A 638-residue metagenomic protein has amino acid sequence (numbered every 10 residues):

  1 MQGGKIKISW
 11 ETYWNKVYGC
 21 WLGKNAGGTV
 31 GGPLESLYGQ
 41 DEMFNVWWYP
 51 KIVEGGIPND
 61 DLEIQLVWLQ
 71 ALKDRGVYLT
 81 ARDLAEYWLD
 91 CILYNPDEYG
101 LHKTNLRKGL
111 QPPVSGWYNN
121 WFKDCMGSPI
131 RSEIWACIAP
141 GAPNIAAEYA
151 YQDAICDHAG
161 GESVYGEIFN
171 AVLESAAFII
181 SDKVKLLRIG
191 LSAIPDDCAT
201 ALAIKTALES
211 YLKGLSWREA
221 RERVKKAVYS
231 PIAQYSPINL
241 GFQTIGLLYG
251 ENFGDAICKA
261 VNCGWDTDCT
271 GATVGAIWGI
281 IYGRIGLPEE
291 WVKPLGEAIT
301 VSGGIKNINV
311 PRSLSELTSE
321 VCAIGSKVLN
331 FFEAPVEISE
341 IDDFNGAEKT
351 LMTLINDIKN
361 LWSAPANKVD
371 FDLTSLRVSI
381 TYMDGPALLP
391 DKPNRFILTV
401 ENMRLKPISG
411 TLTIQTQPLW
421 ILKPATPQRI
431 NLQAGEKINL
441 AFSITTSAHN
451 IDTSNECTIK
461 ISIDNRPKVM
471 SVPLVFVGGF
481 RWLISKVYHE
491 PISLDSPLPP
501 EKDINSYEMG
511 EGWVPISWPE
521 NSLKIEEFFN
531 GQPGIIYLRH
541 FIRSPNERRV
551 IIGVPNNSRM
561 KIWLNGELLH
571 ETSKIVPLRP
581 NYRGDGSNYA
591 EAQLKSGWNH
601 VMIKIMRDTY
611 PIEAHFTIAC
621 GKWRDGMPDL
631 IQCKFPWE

Functional and structural regions predicted by a protein language model:
Q2-V67, D83-L84: An N-terminal structural lobe/cap that precedes and organizes the functional/catalytic core across diverse proteins
A26, V30, F44-N45, N170 (+1 more regions): Catalytic phosphate/nucleotide-handling subdomain of diverse soluble enzymes
S115-K123, A136-A142, Q152-H158, A171-G264: Accessory "access/gating" subregions that flank catalytic or transport cores
W420-A448: Intrinsically disordered, low-complexity Pro/Gly/Ser/Thr-rich segments with frequent PxxP/GP/PP motifs and embedded
A448-E456: Short glycine/proline/serine/threonine-rich loop/turn segments at secondary-structure transition edges
I459, D464-L523, M602-E638: Accessory carbohydrate-binding/adhesion or oligomerization-edge regions at the termini of glycan-active proteins
S544, R548-N565, V601: Aromatic-lined ligand-binding clefts that engage carbohydrates, nucleic acids, or primary amines
K561-T617: Beta-strand-rich ligand-recognition modules
